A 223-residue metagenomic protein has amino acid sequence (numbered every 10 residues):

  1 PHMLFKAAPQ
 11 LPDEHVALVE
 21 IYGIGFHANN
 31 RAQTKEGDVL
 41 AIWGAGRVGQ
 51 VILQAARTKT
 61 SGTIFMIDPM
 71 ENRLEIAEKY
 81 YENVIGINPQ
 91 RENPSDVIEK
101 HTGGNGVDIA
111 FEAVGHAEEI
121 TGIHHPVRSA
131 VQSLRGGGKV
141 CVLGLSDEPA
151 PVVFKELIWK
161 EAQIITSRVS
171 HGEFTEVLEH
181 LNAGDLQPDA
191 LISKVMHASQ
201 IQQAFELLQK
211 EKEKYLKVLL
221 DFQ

Functional and structural regions predicted by a protein language model:
P1-L4: Glycine-rich phosphate/adenylate-binding loop and adjacent beta-alpha elements of nucleotide- or dinucleotide-binding
A8-R91, D96: Mid-domain Rossmann-like dinucleotide-binding core that forms the NAD(H)/NADP(H) cofactor-binding site
A32-Q33, Y80-E161: Glycine-rich cofactor phosphate-binding loops and adjacent beta1-alpha1 units of small-molecule cofactor enzyme domains
A41, F65, K139-C141, I165 (+1 more regions): Structural detector of well-ordered beta-strand residues that form the stable sheet scaffold of enzyme domains
P69-M70, S146, S170: Residues in the short beta-alpha loop(s) of Rossmann-like NAD(P)-binding domains
H124, R128, H171-Q223: C-terminal hydrophobic helical "lid"/dimerization subdomain of Rossmann-like NAD(P)H-dependent oxidoreductases
G138-C141, V152-L191: Rossmann-fold dehydrogenase core element
